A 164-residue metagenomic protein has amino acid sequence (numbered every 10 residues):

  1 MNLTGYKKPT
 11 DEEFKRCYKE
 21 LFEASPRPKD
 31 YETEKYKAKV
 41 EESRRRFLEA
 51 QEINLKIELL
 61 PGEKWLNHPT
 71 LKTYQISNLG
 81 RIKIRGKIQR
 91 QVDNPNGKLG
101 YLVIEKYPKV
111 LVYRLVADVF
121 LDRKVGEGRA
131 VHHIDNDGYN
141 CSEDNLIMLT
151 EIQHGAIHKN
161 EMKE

Functional and structural regions predicted by a protein language model:
M1-T4, K163-E164: Short intrinsically disordered terminal tails
L3-P9, E20: N-terminal acidic leader/helix
K19, E23, P28-E32, Y36-V40 (+2 more regions): Conserved recognition-core residues within compact binding domains
